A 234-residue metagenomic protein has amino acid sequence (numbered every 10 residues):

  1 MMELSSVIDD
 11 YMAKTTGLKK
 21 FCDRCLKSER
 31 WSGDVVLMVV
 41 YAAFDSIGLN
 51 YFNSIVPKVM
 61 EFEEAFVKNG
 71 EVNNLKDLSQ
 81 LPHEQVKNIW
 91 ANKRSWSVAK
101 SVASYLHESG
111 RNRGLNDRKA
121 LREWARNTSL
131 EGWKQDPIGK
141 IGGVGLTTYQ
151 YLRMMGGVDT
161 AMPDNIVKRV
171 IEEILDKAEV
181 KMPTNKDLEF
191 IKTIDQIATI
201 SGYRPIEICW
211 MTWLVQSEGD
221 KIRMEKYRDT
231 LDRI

Functional and structural regions predicted by a protein language model:
M1-S95: Structure-specific DNA junction-binding interface
L37-N50, V98-Y105, M154, I206-G219: Short, hydrophobic/amphipathic alpha-helical patches that form generic packing surfaces within helical domains
A43-D45, T184-I234: A basic, often C-terminal nucleic-acid-binding module that engages the phosphate backbone, implemented in DNA
F44, R126-A178: Catalytic DNA-binding helix-loop module of base-excision-repair DNA glycosylases/AP lyases
K58, S95-V98, T148, P163: Amphipathic alpha-helical interface surfaces
E63-I141: Alpha-helical ds-nucleic-acid-binding substructure associated with the helix-hairpin-helix region of base-excision DNA
